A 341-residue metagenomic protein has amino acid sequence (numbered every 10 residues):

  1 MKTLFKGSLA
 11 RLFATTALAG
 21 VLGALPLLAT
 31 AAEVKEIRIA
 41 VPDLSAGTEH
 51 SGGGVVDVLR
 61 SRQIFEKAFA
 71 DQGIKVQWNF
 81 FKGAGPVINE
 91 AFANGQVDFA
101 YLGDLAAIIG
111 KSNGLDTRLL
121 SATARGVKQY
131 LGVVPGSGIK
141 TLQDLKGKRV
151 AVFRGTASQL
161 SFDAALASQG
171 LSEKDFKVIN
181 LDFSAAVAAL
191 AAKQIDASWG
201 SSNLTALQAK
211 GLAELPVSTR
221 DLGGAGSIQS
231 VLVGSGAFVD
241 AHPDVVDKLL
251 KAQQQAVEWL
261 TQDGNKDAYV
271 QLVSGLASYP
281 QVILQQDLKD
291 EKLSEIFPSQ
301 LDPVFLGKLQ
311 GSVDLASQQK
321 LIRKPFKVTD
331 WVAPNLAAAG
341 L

Functional and structural regions predicted by a protein language model:
L27-E49, F69-I74, S137-R149, S317 (+1 more regions): Immediate post-signal peptide segment of exported/extracytoplasmic ligand-binding proteins
E33-E36, A68-F81, Q96-D98, S168-N180 (+4 more regions): A local structural motif
E36, A46-V76, S112-N113, K308-G311: Short, polar/charged alpha-helical segment
V41-D43, Q129-I139, I228-D244: A bilobed periplasmic-binding-protein/Venus flytrap-type ligand-binding module shared by bacterial periplasmic
S45-H50, D240-L321: Secondary-structure end/capping motifs
W78-E90, G103, F176-A191: Short helix-initiation/N-cap motifs at beta->coil->alpha
L105, I179, A185-L276: Pocket-lining segment of extracytoplasmic ligand-binding domains
Q310-L341: Conserved C-terminal helix/tail region of periplasmic/extracytoplasmic solute-binding proteins
